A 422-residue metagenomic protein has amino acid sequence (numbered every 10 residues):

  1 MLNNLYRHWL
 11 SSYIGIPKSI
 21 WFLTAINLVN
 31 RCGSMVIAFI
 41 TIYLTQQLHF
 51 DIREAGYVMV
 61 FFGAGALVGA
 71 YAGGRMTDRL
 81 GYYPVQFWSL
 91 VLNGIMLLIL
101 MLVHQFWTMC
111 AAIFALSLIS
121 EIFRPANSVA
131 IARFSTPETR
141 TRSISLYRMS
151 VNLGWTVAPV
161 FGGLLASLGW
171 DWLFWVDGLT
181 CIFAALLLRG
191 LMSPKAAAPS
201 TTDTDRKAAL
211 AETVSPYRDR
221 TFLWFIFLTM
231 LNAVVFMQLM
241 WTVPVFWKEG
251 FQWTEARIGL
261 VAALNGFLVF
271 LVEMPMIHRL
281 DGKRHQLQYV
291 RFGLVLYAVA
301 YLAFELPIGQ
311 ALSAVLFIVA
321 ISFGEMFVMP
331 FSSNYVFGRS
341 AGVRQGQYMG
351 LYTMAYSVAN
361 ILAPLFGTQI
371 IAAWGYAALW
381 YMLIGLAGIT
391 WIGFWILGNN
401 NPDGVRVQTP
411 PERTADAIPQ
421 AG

Functional and structural regions predicted by a protein language model:
M1-P17, S193-F227, D416-G422: Juxtamembrane intracellular "pre-TM" segments in multi-pass secondary transporters
Y13-G63, L223-L228, N232-V261: Helix-loop boundary and gating motifs at the non-cytosolic
M35, G63-Y71, W155-T156, G266-M274 (+1 more regions): Residue-level signature of mid-helix packing/kink "hotspots" within the transmembrane helices of 12-pass Major
G69-G81, V272-H285: Helix-to-loop junctions at the C-terminal end of transmembrane segments in multipass secondary transporters
P84-L98, Q288-L302: Structural signature of the two symmetry-related core transmembrane helices
M101-I113, E305-F317: Helix-loop junctions at membrane interfaces in 12-TM secondary transporters
F114-V151: Cytoplasmic helix-loop-helix junction between adjacent transmembrane helices in 12-TM secondary transporters
F174-R189, W380-W395: Symmetry-related core transmembrane helices of the 12-TM Major Facilitator Superfamily/SLC fold
